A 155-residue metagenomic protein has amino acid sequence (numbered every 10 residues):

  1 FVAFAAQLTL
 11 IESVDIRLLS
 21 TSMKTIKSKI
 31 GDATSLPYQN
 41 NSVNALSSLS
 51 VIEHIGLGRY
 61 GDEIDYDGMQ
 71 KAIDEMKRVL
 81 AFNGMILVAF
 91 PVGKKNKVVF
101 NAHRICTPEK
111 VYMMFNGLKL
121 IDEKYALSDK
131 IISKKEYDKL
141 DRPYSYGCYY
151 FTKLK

Functional and structural regions predicted by a protein language model:
F1-S35: Class I SAM-dependent methyltransferase SAM/SAH-binding core
T34-S47: A short acidic, Gly/Pro-enriched loop at the edge of an enzyme's catalytic core that lines a small-molecule cofactor
S47, I52, G56: A conserved beta-strand element that flanks and buttresses the S-adenosyl-L-methionine
L57-M69, K97-H103: Short, flexible/disordered intra-domain loops and linkers
I64-M85: A short glycine-rich, Lys/Arg-flanked "PGG" loop and its adjoining helix->strand segment in the class I
V88-F90: Acidic carboxylate diad motif detector
A102-K124: Short alpha-helix
K134-K155: Core SAM-dependent methyltransferase catalytic element
